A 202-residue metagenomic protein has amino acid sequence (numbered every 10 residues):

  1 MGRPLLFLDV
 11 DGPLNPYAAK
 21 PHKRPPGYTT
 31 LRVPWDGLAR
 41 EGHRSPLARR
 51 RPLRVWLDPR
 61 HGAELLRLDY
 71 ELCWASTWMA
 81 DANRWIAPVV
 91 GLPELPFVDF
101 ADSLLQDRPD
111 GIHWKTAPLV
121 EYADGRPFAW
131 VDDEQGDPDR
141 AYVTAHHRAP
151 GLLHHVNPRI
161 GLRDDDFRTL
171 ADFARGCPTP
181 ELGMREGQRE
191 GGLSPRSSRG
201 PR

Functional and structural regions predicted by a protein language model:
M1-L105: Alpha-helical substrate-recognition element adjacent to the catalytic core
A82-R202: C-terminal cap/substrate-recognition subdomain and adjoining C-terminal extension of metal-dependent phosphatase-like
